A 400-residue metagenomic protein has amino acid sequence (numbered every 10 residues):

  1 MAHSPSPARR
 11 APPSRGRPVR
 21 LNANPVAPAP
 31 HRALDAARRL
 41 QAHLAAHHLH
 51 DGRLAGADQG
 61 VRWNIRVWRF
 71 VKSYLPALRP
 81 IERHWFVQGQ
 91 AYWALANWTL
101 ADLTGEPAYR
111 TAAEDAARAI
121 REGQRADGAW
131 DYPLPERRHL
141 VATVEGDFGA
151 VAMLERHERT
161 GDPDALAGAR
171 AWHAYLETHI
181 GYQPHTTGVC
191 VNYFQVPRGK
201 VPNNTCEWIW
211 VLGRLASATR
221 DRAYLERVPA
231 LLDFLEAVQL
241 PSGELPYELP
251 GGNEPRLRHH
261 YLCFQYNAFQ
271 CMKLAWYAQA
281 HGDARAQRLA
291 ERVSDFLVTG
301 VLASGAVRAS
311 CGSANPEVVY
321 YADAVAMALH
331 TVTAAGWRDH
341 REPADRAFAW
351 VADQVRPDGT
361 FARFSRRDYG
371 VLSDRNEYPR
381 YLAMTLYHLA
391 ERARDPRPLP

Functional and structural regions predicted by a protein language model:
A2-P400: Glycan-recognition and catalytic cores of secretory/periplasmic carbohydrate-active enzymes
